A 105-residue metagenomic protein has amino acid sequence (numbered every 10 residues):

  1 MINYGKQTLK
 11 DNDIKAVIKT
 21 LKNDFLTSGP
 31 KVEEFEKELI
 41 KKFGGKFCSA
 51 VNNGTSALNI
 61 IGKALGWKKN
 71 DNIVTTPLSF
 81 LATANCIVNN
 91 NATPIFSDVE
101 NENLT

Functional and structural regions predicted by a protein language model:
M1-A64, K68-K69, N89-N90: Conserved PLP-binding active-site segment in aminotransferase class I/II-type PLP enzymes
K63-T105: PLP-dependent aminotransferase-like
